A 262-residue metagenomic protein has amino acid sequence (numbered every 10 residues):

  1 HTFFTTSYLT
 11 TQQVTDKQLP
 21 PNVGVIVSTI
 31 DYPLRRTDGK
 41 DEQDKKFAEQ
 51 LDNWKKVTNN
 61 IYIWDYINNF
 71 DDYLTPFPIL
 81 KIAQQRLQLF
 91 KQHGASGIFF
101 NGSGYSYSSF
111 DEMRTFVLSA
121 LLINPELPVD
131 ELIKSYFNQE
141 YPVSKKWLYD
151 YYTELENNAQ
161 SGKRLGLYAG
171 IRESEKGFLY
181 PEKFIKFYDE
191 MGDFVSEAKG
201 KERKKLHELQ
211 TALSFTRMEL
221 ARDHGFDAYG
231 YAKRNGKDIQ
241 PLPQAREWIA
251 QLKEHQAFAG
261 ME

Functional and structural regions predicted by a protein language model:
H1-K55: Gly/Pro-rich turn-and-neighbor structural signature
F3-T5, V25-V27, W54, I61-I63 (+5 more regions): Generic structural hydrophobic/aromatic packing signal, biased to beta-strands
Y8-Q13, F47-E49, D71-L74, S174-E175 (+1 more regions): Active-site-adjacent structural elements in folded domains
Q18, D38-D41, P76-P78, M113 (+3 more regions): Surface-exposed beta-strand edges and their flanking turn/coil or helix-capping segments
L19-N22, I79, P128, Y180: Poly-acidic low-complexity segments
I30-K40, I67-Y73, A169-S174: Glycine- and acidic
E42-K146, D150-Y151: Structured mid-domain segments that build the active-site/substrate or prosthetic-cofactor binding neighborhood
G94, L121-E262: Catalytic domains of carbohydrate-active enzymes that cleave complex glycans
